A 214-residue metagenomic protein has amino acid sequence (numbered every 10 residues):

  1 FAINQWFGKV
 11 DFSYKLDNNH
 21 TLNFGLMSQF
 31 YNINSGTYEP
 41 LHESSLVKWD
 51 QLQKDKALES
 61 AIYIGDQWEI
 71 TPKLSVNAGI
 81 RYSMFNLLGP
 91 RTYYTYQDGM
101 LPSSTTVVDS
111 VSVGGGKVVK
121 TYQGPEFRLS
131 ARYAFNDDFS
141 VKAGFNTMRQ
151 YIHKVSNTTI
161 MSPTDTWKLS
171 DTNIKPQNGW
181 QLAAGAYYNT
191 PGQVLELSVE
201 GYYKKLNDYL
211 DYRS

Functional and structural regions predicted by a protein language model:
F1-N4, K48-L58, D98, K117-Q123 (+2 more regions): Replace "Gram-negative outer membrane beta-barrel proteins" with "bacterial and organellar outer membrane beta-barrel
F1-Y96, S198: Face-selective signature of the C-terminal outer-membrane beta-barrel domain
N4-V10, L58-I64, P125-L129, S170 (+1 more regions): Hydrophobic, lipid-facing positions within transmembrane beta-strands of outer-membrane proteins
F12-L16, I64-E69, L74, Y82 (+6 more regions): Residue-level signature of outer-membrane beta-barrel architecture
F24-L26, A78, L129, A143 (+2 more regions): Membrane-embedded beta-strand positions of outer-membrane beta-barrel proteins
N32-S44, N86-V111, Y133-Q181, G201-S214: Surface-exposed extracellular loop regions of Gram-negative outer-membrane beta-barrel proteins, predominantly
V108-R128: Intrinsically disordered, low-complexity acidic Ser/Thr-rich regulatory segments
